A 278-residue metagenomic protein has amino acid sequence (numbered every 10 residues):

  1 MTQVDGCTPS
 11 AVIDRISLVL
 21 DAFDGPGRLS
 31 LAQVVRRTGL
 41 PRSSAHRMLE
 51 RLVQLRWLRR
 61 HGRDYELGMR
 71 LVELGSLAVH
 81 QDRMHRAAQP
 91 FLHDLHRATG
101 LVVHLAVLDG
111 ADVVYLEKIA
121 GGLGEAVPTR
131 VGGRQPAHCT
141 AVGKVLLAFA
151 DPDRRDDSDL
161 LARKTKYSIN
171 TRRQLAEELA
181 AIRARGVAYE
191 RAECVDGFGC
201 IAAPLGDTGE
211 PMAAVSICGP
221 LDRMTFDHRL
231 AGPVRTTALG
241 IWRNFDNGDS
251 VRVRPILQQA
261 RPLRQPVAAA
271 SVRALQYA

Functional and structural regions predicted by a protein language model:
M1-Q81, H85, R243-N247, L275-Q276: N-terminal helix-turn-helix
T2, R172-R173, E178-A180, R185 (+1 more regions): Juxtadomain coupling helices with adjacent low-complexity linkers
T2-P26, Q89-Y115, L161, G240-L263: An N-terminal domain-start capping segment
W57-R60, L105-A106, L205: A structural signal for short hydrophobic beta-strand segments in well-ordered beta-sheet cores
E66-L160: Amphipathic alpha-helical effector-binding/dimerization core of metabolite-sensing transcriptional regulators
G124-D196, R273, Y277-A278: Short, solvent-exposed recognition segments
D196-P204: A short beta-strand signature within small-molecule sensing/ligand-binding domains used in signal transduction
G206-E210: Flexible loop/coil segments at beta-strand boundaries within sensory signal-transduction domains
